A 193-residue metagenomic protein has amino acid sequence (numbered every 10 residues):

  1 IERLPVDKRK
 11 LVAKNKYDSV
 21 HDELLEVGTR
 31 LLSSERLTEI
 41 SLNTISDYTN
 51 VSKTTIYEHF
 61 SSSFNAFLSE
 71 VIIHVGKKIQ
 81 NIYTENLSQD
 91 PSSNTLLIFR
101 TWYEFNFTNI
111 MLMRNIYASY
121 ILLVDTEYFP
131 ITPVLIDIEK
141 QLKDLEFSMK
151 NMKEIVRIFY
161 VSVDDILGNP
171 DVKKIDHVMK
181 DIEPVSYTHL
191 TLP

Functional and structural regions predicted by a protein language model:
I1-S19: N-terminal intrinsically disordered/low-complexity leader segments
D18-R30, G76-K77, I82: A short, Lys/Arg-enriched amphipathic alpha-helix from helix-turn-helix/homeodomain DNA-binding modules
E23, L31-A66, E70: Helix-turn-helix
V71-I98: Amphipathic alpha-helical linker/stalk segments
Q80, T84, I121-G168: Amphipathic alpha-helical packing segments from all-alpha helical-bundle domains
N86-L87, M113-Y120, I166-K173: Secondary-structure edge/capping motif, primarily at the C-terminal ends of alpha-helices and the immediately following
S92-A118, D125-P130: Helical hydrophobic small-molecule/effector-binding pocket
T188-P193: Conserved small/polar residues in nucleotide/adenosyl-binding loops
